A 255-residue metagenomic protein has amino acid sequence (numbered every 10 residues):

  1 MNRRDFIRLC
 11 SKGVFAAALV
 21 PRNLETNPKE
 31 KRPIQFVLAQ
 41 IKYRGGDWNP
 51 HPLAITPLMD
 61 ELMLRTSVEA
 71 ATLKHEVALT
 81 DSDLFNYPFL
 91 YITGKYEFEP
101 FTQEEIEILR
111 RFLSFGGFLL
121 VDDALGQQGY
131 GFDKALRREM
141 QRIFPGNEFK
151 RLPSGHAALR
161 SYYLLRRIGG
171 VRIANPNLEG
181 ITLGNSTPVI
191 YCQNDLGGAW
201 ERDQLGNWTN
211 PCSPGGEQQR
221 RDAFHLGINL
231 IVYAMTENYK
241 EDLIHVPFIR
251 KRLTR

Functional and structural regions predicted by a protein language model:
D5-T26: N-terminal export signals
R22-F89, Y96, L196-G197, Q204-G206 (+1 more regions): Aromatic-Pro/Gly-enriched surface loop or interdomain linker that acts as a lid/target-recognition segment
A39, P88-I92, F118-D122, F149-R151 (+1 more regions): Structural recognition of the beta-strand scaffold that forms the well-ordered cores of secreted hydrolase catalytic
G46, G126-F224, I228, L253-T254: An acidic, glycine-rich "communication" segment
P52-M59, I106, R110, D133 (+2 more regions): Extracytoplasmic/secreted envelope proteins and their assembly/folding machinery, especially bacterial periplasmic
K74-L79, T102-I108, A174-N177: Alpha-helical scaffolding within the catalytic cores of extracellular/periplasmic polymer-degrading hydrolases
F89-D133: Short alpha-beta junction capping motif
